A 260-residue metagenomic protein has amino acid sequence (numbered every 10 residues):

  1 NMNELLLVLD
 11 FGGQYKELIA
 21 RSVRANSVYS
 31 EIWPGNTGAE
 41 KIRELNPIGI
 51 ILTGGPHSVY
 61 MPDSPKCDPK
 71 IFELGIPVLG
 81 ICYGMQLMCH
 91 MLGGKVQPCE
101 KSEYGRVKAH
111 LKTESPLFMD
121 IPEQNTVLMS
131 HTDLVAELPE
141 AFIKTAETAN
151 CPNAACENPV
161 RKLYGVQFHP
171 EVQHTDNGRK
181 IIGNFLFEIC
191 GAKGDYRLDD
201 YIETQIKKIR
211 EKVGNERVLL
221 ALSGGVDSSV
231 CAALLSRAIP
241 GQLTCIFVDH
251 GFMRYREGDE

Functional and structural regions predicted by a protein language model:
N1-G49, P56-P62, K66, F72-L74 (+1 more regions): RNA-binding accessory domains that recognize and position tRNA/RNA substrates
G80, G84, C89: Gly/Ala-rich beta-loop-alpha elbow adjacent to hydrolase catalytic centers
